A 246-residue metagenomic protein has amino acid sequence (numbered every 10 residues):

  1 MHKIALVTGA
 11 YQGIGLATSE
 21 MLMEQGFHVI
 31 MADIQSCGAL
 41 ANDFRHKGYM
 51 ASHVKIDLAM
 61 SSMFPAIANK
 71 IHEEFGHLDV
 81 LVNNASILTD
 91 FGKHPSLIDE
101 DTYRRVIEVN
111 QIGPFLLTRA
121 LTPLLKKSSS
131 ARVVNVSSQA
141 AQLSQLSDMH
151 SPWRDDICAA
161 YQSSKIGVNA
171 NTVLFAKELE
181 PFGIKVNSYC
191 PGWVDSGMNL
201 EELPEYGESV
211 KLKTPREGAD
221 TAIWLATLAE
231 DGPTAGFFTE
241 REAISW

Functional and structural regions predicted by a protein language model:
Y11-Q12: Conserved glycine-rich cofactor-binding loop
Q25-A39: Conserved glycine-rich Rossmann-like NAD(P)H-binding loop of the short-chain dehydrogenase/reductase
Y49-S52, K70-N83, T89, D99: A glycine-rich helix->loop->beta "capping" turn within Rossmann-like NAD(P)(H)-dependent oxidoreductase domains
V54-A66, E100: The beta1-alpha1 cofactor-binding region of Rossmann-like NAD(H)/NADP(H)-dependent oxidoreductases
A66-E73, K93-E108: Active-site Tyr-X3-Lys motif and surrounding loop/helix of classical short-chain dehydrogenase/reductase
I87-L88, H94, I98-R104, K126 (+1 more regions): Catalytic loop of short-chain dehydrogenase/reductase
I166, P181, S188, S196 (+1 more regions): C-terminal helical subdomain
